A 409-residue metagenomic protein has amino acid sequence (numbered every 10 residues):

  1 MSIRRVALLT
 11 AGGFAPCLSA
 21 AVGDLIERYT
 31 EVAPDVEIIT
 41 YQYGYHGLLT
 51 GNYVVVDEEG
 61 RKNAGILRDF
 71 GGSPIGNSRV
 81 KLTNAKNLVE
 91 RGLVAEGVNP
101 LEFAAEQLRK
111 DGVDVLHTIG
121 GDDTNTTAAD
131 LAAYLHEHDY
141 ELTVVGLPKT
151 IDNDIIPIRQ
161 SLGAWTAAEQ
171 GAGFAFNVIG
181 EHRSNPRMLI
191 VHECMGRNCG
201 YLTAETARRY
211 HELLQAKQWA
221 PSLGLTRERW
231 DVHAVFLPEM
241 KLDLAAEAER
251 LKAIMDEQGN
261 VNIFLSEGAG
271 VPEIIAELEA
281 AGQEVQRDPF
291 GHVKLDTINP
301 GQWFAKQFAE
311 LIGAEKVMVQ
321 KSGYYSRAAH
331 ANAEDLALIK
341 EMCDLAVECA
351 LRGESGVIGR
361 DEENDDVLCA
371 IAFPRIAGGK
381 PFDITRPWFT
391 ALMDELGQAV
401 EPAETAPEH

Functional and structural regions predicted by a protein language model:
I3-A7, V261, K316: Residues that mark the start of a beta-strand
A11-G13, Y41-H46, R79-V80, G121-D122 (+5 more regions): Short, ordered loop/turn segments at secondary-structure junctions
A15-L25, L48-L49, N99-E102, D122-D130 (+5 more regions): Short glycine/serine/threonine-rich phosphate/pyrophosphate-binding segments that cradle anionic phosphate groups
I26-E59, A129, A133-V178: Glycine/threonine-rich beta-strand-loop-alpha-helix active-site module that forms ligand/phosphate-binding
Y29-D111: Glycine-rich nucleotide/cofactor/substrate-binding loop typically near the N-terminus or early in the first domain
E106-Q107, T118-G120, T126-D130, Y134-E141 (+1 more regions): Accessory alpha-helical/coil subdomains and C-terminal extensions that flank or cap enzyme catalytic cores
G270-H409: C-terminal non-catalytic interaction/assembly regions of soluble proteins
